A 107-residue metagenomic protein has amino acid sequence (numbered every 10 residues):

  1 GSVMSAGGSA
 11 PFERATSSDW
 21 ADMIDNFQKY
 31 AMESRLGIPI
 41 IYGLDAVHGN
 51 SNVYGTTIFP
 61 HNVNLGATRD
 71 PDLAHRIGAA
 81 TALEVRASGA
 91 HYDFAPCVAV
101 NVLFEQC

Functional and structural regions predicted by a protein language model:
G1-C107: N-terminal beta-rich core of secreted/periplasmic extracellular enzymes
